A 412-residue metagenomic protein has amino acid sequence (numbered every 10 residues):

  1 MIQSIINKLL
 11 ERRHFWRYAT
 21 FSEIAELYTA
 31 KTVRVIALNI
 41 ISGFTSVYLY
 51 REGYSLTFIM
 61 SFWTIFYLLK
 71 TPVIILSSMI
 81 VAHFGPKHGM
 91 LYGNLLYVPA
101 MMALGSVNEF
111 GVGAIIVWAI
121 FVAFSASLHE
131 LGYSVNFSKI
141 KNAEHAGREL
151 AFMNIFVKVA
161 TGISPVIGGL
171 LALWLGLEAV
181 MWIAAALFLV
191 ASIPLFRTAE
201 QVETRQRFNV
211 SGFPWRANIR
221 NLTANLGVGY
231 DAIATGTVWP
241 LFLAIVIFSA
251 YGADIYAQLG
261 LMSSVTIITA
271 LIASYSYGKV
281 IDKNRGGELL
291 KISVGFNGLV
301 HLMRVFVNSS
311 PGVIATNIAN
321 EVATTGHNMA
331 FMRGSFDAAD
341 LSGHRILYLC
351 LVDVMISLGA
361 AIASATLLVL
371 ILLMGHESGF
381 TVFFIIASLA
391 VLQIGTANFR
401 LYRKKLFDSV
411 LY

Functional and structural regions predicted by a protein language model:
L10-L69, A217-M262: Helix-loop boundary and gating motifs at the non-cytosolic
E26-S42, I65-I74, L96, W118-A172 (+3 more regions): Substrate-agnostic recognition of the 12-TM MFS/MFS-like secondary transporter fold
P72-G105: Conserved MFS/SLC helix-loop-helix module at the cytosolic interface between two early adjacent transmembrane helices
V73-P86, A172, I272-G286: Helix-to-loop junctions at the C-terminal end of transmembrane segments in multipass secondary transporters
L95-F110, G295-S309: C-terminal ends and interior cores of transmembrane alpha-helices in multi-pass membrane transporters/permeases
L173-A186, A253, A365-A390: A membrane-interface helix-boundary motif in multi-pass transporters
A185-E203, A397: C-terminal membrane-cytosol helix-exit motif in multi-pass small-molecule transporters
E288-N328: C-terminal transmembrane helical hairpin of 12-TM major facilitator-type secondary transporters
